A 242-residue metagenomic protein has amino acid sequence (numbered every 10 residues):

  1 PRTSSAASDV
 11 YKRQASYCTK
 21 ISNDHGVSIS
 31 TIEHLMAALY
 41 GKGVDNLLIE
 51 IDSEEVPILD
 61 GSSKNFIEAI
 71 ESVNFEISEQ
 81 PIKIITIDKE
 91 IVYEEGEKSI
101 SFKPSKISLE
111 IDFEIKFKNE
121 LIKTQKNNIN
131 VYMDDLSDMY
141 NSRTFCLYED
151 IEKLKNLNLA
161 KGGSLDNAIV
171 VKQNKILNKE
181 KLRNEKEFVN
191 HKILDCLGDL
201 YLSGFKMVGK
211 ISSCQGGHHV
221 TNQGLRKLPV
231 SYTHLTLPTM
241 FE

Functional and structural regions predicted by a protein language model:
P1-A7, Y11, H234-E242: Single conserved hydrophobic/aromatic residue that forms the stacking wall/gate of nucleotide- or nucleobase-binding
S5-G26: Glycine-rich, flexible beta-strand/loop modules in the N-terminal catalytic cores of phosphate-handling
V10, D24-V27, T31, I58 (+3 more regions): Catalytic cores of large soluble enzymes that bind and process phosphate-bearing ligands
Y17-T19, I49-K64: Short, surface-exposed loop/turn segments at secondary-structure boundaries that line and modulate
V27-I49: Long, hydrophobic/aromatic-enriched structural stretches that serve as scaffold segments
S53-V56, N65, A69-S212: Extended, charged/glycine-rich binding lobes that contact polyanionic ligands
M207, I211-L235: Extended, charged low-complexity segments that frequently continue into or abut oligomerization scaffolds
